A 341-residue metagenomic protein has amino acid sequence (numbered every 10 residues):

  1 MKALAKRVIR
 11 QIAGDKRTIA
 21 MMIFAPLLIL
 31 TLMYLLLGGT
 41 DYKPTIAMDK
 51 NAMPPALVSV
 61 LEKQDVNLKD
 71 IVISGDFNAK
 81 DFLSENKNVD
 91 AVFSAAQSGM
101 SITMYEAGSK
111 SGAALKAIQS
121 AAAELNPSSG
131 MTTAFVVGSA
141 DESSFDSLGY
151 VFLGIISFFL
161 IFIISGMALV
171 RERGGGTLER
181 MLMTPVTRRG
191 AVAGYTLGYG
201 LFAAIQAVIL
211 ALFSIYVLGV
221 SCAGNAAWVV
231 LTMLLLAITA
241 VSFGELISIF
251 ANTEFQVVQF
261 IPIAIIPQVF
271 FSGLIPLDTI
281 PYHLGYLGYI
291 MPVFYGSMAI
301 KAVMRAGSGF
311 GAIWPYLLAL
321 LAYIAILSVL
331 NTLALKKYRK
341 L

Functional and structural regions predicted by a protein language model:
M1-F145: Extracytoplasmic/periplasmic domains immediately adjacent to an N-terminal transmembrane anchor in multi-pass membrane
A3-Y42, D146-S165, A204-A207, I263-F270 (+1 more regions): Hydrophobic alpha-helical transmembrane segments of multi-pass membrane transport/permease proteins
K6, F250, M304, A319-L341: Junction motif at the cytosolic side of a transmembrane helix
R7, R171, I215, I249 (+5 more regions): Transmembrane helix-loop junction
M33-T40, V170-R171, S214-C222, A251-N252 (+3 more regions): Short helix-capping/hinge motifs at transmembrane helix termini and TM-loop junctions
A56-S59, D278-L317: Short hydrophobic, aromatic-rich alpha-helical segments embedded in or entering the lipid bilayer of multi-pass
D141-I215: Hydrophobic alpha-helical transmembrane segments of multi-pass membrane transport proteins
R188, V192-Q259, W314-L317, S328-V329: Alpha-helical transmembrane segments and their short interhelical loops
